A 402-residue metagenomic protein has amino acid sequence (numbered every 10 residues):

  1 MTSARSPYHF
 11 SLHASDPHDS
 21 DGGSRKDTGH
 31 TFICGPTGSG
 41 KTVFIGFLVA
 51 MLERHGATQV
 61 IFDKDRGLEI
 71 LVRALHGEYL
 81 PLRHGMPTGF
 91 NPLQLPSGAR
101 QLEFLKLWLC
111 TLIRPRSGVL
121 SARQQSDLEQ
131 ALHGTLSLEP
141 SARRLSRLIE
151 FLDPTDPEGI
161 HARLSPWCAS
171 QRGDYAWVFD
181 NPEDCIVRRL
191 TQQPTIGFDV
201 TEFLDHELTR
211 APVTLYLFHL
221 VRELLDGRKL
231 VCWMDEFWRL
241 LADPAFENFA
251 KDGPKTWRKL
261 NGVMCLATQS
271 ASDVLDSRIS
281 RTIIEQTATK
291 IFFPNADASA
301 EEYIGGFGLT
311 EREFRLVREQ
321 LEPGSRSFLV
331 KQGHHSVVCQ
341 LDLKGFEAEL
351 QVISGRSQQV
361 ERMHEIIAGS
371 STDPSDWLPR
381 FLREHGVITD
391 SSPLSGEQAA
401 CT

Functional and structural regions predicted by a protein language model:
M1-H84: Glycine-rich phosphate-binding loop of nucleotide-binding enzymes
M1-Y8, A14-P17, R66-E69, R73-G262 (+5 more regions): P-loop NTPase motor domains
G22, K26, C34-T42, I61 (+3 more regions): Alpha-helix N-cap/helix-initiation motif
D27-G29, H55-A57, R228-K229, G262 (+1 more regions): Short coil/turn connectors at secondary-structure junctions
G35, F62-K64, M234-E236, A267-S270 (+1 more regions): Short His-Asn-centered micro-motif
P36-G38, A271-T402: C-terminal regions of RecA-like/P-loop NTPase motor modules
